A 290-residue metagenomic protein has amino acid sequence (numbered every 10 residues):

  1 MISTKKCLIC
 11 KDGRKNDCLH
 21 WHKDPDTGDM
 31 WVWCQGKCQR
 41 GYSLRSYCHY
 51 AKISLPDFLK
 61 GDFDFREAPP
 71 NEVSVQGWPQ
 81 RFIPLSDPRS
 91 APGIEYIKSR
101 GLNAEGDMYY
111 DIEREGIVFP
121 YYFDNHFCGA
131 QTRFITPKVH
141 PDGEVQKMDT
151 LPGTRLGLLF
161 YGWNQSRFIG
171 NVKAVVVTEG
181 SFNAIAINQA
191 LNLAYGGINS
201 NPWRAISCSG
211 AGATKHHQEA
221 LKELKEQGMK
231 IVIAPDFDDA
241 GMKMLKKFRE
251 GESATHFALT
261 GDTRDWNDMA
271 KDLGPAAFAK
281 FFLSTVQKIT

Functional and structural regions predicted by a protein language model:
M1-D107, I112-G116, D124-H126, T132-P152 (+4 more regions): Non-catalytic accessory segments of DNA primases and related replication-initiation nucleases
R114-Q227: Phosphate-handling DNA/RNA-contact segment within nucleic-acid enzymes
V177, G228-A240: Acidic beta-strand-to-loop metal/phosphate-binding motif
G180, A184, F237, W266-M269: Generic detector of well-ordered alpha-helical packing
A186-Q189, K243-K247, D265: Phosphate- and divalent-cation-binding pockets in alpha/beta enzyme and binding domains that engage nucleotide-derived
S207-A211, A254-D265: A generic structural motif
E219-E226, D265-K280: Short, surface-exposed amphipathic charged segments that create phosphate/polyanion-binding patches used for binding
F237-M244, F248, F278-T290: Extended, charge-rich low-complexity interaction segments
